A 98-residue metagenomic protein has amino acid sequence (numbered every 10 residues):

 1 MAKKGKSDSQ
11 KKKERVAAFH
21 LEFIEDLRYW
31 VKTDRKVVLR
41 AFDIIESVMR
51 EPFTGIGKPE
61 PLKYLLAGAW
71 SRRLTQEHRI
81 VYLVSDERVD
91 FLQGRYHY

Functional and structural regions predicted by a protein language model:
M1-K13, E25-F42, I56, L62 (+2 more regions): Enriched for short, Lys/Arg-rich terminal
A18, P61: Conserved beta-strand segments that form the floor/walls of ligand-binding pockets within enzyme and binding domains
R50-E51: Blade/loop signatures of beta-propeller domains
